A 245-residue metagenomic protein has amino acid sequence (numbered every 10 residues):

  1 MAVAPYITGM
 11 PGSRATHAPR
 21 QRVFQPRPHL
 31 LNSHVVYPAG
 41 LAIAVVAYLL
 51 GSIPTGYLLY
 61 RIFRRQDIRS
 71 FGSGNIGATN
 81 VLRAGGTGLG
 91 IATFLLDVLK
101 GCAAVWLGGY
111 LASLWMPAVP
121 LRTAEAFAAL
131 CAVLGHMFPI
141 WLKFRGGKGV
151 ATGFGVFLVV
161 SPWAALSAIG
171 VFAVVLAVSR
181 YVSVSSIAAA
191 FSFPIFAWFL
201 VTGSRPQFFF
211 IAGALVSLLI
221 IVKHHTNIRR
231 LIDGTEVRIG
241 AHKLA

Functional and structural regions predicted by a protein language model:
A2-A4, R14, A18-Q21, P26: Short, low-complexity intrinsically disordered segments enriched in A/P/G/S/L with frequent Arg, especially at protein
P28-A42, W106-F127, L158-A165, F199-I211: Helix-coil boundary and interhelical linker segments in multi-pass alpha-helical membrane proteins
G40-F63: N-terminal signal-anchor transmembrane alpha helix
A47-L50, T93, A132-H136, F172-L176 (+2 more regions): Alpha-helical transmembrane segments of multi-pass membrane proteins
Y57-G88, R229-A245: Cytosolic, membrane-interface loops and tails of multi-pass inner-membrane proteins
Q66-A78, W141-F154, Y181-A189: Short, non-helical or kinked segments that cap or interrupt transmembrane helices
L82-G86, G108-A112, C131, G149-S179 (+1 more regions): Interfacial segments of multi-pass membrane proteins
L166, V182-A190, R205-A214: Loop-to-transmembrane alpha-helix initiation sites
